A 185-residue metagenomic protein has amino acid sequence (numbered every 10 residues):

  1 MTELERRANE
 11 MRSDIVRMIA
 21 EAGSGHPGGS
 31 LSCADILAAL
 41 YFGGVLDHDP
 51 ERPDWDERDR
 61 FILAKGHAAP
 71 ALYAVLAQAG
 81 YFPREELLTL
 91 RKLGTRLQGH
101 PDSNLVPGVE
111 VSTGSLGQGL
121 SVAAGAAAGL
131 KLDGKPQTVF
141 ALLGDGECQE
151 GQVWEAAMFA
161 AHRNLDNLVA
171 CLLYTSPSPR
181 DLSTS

Functional and structural regions predicted by a protein language model:
M1, R6-N9, C33: Flexible, compositionally biased loop and terminal segments
A8-S24, L173: N-terminal capping segment at the start of a domain
I15-M18, S30-H162: Cofactor-binding active-site loop characterized by glycine-rich and histidine/acidic residues
G25, D166: Short acidic/polar active-site loop segments enriched in Thr and Asp
L63, N167-L173: Short internal beta-strands
Y174-S185: Single conserved hydrophobic/aromatic residue that forms the stacking wall/gate of nucleotide- or nucleobase-binding
